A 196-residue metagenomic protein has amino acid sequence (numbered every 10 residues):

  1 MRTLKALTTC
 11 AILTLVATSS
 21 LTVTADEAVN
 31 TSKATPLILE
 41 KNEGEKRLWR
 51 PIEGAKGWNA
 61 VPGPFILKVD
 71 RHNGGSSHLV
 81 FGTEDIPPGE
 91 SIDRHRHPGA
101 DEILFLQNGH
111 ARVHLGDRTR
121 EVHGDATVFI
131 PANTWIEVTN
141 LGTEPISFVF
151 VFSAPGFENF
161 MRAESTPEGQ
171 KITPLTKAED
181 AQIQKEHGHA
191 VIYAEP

Functional and structural regions predicted by a protein language model:
M1-C10: Bacterial N-terminal signal peptides that target proteins for export
C10-S19: Bacterial N-terminal signal peptides
V23-L79, T166-P196: A short, N-terminal "cap"/entry segment at the start of jelly-roll beta-barrel domains of the cupin/DSBH fold
F65-D70, G82-H97: Conserved short histidine dyad/triad with adjacent acidic residue
G75-S76, R112, A132-E158: Ligand-binding loop in jelly-roll beta-barrel domains
G99-D101, F105-A111, G116: Glycine- and acidic-residue-biased ligand/ion/polar-headgroup-sensing regions
D117-N133: Short acidic-glycine-tyrosine-enriched beta hairpin
